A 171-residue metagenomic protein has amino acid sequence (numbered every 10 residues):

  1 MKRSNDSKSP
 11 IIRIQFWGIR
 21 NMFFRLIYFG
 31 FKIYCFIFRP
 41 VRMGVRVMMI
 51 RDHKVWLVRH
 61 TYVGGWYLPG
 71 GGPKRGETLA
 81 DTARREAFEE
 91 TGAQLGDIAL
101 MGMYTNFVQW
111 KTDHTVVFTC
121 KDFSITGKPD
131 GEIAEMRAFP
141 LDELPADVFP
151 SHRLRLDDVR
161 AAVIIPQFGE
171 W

Functional and structural regions predicted by a protein language model:
K2-R46: Acidic, metal-coordinating catalytic segment for phosphate/diphosphate chemistry, firing primarily on the Nudix
R51: A cytosolic small-molecule/anion-sensing beta-strand core signal
H60: Short loop/turn segments immediately following the C-termini of beta-strands
V63-G65: Short, surface-exposed beta-strand-loop junctions and turns on beta-sheet-rich folds
Y67-G70: A short gly/proline-enriched turn/hairpin at secondary-structure junctions
P73-G96, T105-R160, Q167-W171: Unchanged
